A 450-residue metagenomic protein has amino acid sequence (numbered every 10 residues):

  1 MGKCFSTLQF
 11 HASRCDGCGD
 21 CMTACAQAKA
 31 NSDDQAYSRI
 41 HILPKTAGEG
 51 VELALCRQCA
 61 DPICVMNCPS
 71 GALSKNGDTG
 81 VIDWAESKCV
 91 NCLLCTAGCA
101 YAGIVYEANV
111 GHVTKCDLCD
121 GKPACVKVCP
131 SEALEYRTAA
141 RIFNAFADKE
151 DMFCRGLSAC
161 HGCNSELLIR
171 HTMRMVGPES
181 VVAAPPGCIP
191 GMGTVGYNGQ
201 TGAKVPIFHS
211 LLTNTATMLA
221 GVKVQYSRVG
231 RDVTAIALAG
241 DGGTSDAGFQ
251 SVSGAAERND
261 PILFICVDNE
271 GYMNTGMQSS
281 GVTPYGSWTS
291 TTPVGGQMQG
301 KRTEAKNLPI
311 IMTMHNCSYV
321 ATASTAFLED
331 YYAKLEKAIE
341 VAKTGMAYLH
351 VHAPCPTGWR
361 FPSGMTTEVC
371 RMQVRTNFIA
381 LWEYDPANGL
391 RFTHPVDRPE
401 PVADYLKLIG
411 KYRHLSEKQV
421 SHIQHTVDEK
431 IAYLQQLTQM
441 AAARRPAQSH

Functional and structural regions predicted by a protein language model:
Q9-H11, Y37-Q58: Sequence context of c-type cytochrome heme-c attachment sites
D20-H41, D61-K88, L94-G111, P123-N144: Iron-sulfur cluster-binding cysteine motifs and their immediate structural context in ferredoxin-like electron-transfer
A47-I63, E86, C92-G103, C116-L118 (+3 more regions): Short Fe-S-cluster ligation motifs
G98, V128, H171-R174, G254 (+2 more regions): Hydrophobic/aromatic ligand-binding patch that stacks against planar heteroaromatic rings of cofactors or nucleotides
I142-F264, M277, G281-S287, M314: Cofactor-binding active-site loop characterized by glycine-rich and histidine/acidic residues
F143-A147, R231, G281-K337, V341: Conserved thiamine diphosphate
I189-P190, N269-N274, P356-G358: Short gly/pro/ser/thr-enriched loop/turn and capping motifs at secondary-structure boundaries
K337-H450: Glycine/aspartate-rich loop-and-adjacent alpha/beta segment that forms the canonical ThDP
